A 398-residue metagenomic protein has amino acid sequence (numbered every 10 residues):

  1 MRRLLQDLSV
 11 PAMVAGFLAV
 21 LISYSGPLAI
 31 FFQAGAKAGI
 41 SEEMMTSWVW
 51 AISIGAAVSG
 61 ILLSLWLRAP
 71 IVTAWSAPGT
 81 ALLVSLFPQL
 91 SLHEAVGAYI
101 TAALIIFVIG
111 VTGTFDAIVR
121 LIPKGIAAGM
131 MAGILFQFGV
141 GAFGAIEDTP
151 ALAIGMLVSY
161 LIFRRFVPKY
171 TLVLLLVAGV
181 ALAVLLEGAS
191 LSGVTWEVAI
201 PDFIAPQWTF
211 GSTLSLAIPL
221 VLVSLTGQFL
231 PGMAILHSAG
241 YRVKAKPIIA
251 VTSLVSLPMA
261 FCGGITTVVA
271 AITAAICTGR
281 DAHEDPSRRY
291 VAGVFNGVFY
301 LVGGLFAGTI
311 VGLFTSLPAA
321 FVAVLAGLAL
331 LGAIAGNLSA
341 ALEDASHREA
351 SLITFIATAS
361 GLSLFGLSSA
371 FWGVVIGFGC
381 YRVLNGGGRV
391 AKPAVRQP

Functional and structural regions predicted by a protein language model:
M1-T46, V173-A245, P393-P398: Helix-loop-helix hairpins and the membrane-proximal interhelical loops of multi-pass alpha-helical transport proteins
R2-Q6, A12-F31, W50-M131, V243-L331: Helix-loop-helix junctions within the multi-pass membrane cores of secondary transporters/permeases
L18, F31-G35, S59, T80-V84 (+9 more regions): Predominant activation on well-ordered alpha-helical scaffold segments within soluble catalytic domains
S25-G26, A151, G227, V269 (+2 more regions): Residue-level signal for transmembrane alpha-helical positions in Major Facilitator Superfamily
I40-S41, K169, Y241-R242, I265 (+1 more regions): Short coil/loop linkers at secondary-structure junctions
W66-R68, G113, T195-V198, F203 (+1 more regions): Residue-level signal for pocket-adjacent positions within structured domains
P88-V194, F295-R396: Membrane-embedded alpha-helical modules
